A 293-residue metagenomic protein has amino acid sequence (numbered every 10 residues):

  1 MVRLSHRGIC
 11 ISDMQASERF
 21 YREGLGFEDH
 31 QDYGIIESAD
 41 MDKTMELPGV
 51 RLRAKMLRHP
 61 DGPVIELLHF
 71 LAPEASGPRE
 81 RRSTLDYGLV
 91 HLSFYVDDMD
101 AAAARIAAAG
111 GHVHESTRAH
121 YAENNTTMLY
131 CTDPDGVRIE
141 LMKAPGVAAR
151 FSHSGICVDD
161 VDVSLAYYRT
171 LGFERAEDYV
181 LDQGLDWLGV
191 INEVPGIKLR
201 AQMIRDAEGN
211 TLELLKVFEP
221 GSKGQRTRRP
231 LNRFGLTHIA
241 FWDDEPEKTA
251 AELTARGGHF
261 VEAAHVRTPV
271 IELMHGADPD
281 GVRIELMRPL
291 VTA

Functional and structural regions predicted by a protein language model:
M1-V2, G146-V147: Extreme N-terminus of proteins, especially the signal/transit-peptide cleavage junction and the first residues
L4-S12, R53-E66, L71, P78-R105 (+7 more regions): Vicinal oxygen chelate
C10-G62, A101, A108, Y121-N124 (+4 more regions): Core segments of cupin and vicinal oxygen chelate
A16, H69, K143, V163 (+2 more regions): Short, glycine/acidic-enriched loop or turn micro-motifs at the edges of active sites
Y33-R51, A72-L89, A107-Y130, R150 (+6 more regions): A cross-kingdom feature marking solvent-exposed beta-strand/loop segments within repeated, beta-rich binding/scaffold
G136: Cytochrome P450 catalytic-core helices
L141-G146, L286-A293: Short beta->alpha transition motifs characteristic of CBS
